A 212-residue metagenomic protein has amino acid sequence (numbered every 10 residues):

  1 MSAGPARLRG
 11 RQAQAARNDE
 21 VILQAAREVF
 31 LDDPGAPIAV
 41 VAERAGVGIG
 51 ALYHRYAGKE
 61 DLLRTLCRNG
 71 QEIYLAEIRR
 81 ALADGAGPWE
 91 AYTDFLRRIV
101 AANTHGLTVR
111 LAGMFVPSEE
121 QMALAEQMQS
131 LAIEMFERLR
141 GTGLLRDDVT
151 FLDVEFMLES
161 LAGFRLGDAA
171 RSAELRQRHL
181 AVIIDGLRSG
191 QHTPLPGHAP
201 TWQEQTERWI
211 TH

Functional and structural regions predicted by a protein language model:
M1-D33, I38-R44, D61: Basic, helix-initiating cap at the start of DNA-binding domains
S2-P5, Q129, I133-G141, G167-H212: C-terminal peripheral helix-coil segments that are non-catalytic and often amphipathic
V21, V40, E90-R98, D153-M157 (+3 more regions): Amphipathic alpha-helical interaction segments
F30, P37-I38, I49, K59 (+3 more regions): Amphipathic alpha-helical segments enriched in hydrophobic/aromatic and basic residues that form the DNA-contacting
G46-Y56: Short hydrophobic/aromatic patch on the recognition helix
T65, E72, A76-H105, V116-E120 (+1 more regions): Hydrophobic alpha-helical connector segments
E90, A123, G141-F156, G167 (+1 more regions): All-alpha amphipathic helical-bundle segments outside canonical DNA-binding/catalytic cores that form hydrophobic
V109-E119, H198-P200: Short linear capping/connector segments at secondary-structure termini
